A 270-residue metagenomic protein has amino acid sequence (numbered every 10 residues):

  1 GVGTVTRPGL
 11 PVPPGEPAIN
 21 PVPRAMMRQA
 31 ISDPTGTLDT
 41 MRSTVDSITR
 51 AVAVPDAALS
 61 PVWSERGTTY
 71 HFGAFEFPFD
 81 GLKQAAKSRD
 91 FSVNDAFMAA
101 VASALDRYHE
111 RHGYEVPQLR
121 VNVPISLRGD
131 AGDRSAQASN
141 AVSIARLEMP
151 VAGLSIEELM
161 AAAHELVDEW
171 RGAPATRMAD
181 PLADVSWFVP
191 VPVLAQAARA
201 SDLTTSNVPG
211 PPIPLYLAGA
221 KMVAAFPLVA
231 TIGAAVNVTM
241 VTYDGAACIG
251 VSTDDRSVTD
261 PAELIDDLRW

Functional and structural regions predicted by a protein language model:
G1-A234, V238-A247, V251-R269: Soluble acyl-CoA-dependent acyltransferase catalytic core bearing the H(X)4D motif
